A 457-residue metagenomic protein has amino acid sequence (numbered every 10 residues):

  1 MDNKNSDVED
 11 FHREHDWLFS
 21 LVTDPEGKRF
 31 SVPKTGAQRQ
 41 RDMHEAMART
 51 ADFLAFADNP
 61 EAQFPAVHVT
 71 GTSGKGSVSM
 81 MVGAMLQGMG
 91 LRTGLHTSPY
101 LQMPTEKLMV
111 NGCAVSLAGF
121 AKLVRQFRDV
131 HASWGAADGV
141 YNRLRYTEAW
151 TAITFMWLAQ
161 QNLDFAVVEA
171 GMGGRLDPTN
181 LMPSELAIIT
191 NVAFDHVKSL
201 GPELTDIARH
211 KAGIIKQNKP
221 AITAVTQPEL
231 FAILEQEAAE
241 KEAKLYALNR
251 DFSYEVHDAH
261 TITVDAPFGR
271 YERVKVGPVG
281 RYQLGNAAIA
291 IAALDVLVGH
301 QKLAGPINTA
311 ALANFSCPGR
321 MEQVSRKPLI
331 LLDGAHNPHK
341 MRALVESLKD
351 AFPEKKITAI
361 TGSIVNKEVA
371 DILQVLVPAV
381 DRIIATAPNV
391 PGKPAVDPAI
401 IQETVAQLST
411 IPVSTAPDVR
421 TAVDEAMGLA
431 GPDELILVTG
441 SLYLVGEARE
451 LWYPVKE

Functional and structural regions predicted by a protein language model:
D7, K28-M47, D52-A55, N59-Q63 (+3 more regions): ATP-dependent carboxylate-amine ligase catalytic core
V67-G71: Hydrophobic anchor at the beta1->P-loop junction of P-loop NTPases
S77-M81: Hydrophobic positions on the alpha1 helix immediately C-terminal to the Walker A/P-loop
H96-P99, A224-V225, E237-V256, V276-R281 (+6 more regions): Beta-strand->loop->alpha-helix junctions that form or flank phosphate-binding loops in nucleotide-handling enzymes
W134-D138, Q161-E169, S184-R273, A287-P306: Acidic, Mg2+-coordinating active-site environments of NTP-dependent enzymes
F165-A170, D177-N180, S184-I188, V192-H196 (+2 more regions): Nucleotide phosphate-binding/pyrophosphate-handling subdomain across enzymes that bind or process nucleotide phosphates
Q227-E242, L329-I330, P338, L373-L435: C-terminal helical cap/extension that packs against the catalytic core of soluble nucleotide-cofactor enzymes
S441: Active-site-proximal loop/hinge segments that shape catalytic or ion-binding/gating pockets
